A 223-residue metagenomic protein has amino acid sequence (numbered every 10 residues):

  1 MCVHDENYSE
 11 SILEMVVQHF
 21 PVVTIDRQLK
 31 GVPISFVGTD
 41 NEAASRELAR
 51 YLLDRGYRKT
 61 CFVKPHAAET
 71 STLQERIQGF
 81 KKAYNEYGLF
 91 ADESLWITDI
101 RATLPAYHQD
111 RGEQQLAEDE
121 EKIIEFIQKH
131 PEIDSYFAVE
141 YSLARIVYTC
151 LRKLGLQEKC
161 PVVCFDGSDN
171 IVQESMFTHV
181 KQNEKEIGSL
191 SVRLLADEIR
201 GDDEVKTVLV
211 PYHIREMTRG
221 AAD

Functional and structural regions predicted by a protein language model:
M1-R50, I124-E132, S142: Alpha-helical recognition/docking segments in bacterial nutrient-uptake and carbohydrate-utilization systems
V3-H4, R55, T72, V139-E140 (+1 more regions): Replace "coordinates the UDP/GDP/TDP-sugar" with "coordinates nucleotide-activated sugar donors
E14-M15, E75-Y87, I146-L154: Alpha-helical structural signal in soluble globular domains
S35-F62, Q78, K82, L116-I124 (+2 more regions): Hydrophobic alpha-helical segments within soluble ligand-binding/sensing domains
L48-F90, D202-A222: An alpha-beta-alpha
K59, A91-S94, Q157-V162: Short acidic capping loops at alpha-helix termini that bridge into adjacent secondary structure
K81-L116, I214: Short beta-strand elements in bilobed, periplasmic/extracellular small-molecule ligand-binding domains
I124-D223: Flexible loop/turn connectors
